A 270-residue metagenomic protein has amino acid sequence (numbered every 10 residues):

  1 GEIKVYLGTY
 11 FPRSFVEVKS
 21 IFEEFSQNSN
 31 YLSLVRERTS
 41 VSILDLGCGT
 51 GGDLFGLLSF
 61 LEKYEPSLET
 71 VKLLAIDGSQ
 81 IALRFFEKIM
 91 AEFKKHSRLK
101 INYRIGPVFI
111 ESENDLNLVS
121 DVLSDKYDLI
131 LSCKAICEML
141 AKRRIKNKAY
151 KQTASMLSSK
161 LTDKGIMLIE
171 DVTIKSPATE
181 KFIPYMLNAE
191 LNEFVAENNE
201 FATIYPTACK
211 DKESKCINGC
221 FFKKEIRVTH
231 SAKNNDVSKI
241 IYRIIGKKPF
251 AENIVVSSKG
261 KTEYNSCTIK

Functional and structural regions predicted by a protein language model:
G1-L32: Class I SAM-dependent methyltransferase Rossmann-like catalytic core, especially the SAM/SAH-binding loop
T39-G49: Conserved class I S-adenosyl-L-methionine
T50-S67: Conserved SAM-binding loop of SAM-dependent methyltransferases across substrates and taxa, primarily the Class I
F85-V122: S-adenosyl-L-methionine
Y127-N147: A short SAM/SAH-binding and catalytic strip from SAM-dependent methyltransferases
N147-D163: A short glycine-rich, Lys/Arg-flanked "PGG" loop and its adjoining helix->strand segment in the class I
D163-D171: Conserved beta-strand signature within the Rossmann-like core of class I S-adenosyl-L-methionine
T179-E263: Class I S-adenosyl-L-methionine
